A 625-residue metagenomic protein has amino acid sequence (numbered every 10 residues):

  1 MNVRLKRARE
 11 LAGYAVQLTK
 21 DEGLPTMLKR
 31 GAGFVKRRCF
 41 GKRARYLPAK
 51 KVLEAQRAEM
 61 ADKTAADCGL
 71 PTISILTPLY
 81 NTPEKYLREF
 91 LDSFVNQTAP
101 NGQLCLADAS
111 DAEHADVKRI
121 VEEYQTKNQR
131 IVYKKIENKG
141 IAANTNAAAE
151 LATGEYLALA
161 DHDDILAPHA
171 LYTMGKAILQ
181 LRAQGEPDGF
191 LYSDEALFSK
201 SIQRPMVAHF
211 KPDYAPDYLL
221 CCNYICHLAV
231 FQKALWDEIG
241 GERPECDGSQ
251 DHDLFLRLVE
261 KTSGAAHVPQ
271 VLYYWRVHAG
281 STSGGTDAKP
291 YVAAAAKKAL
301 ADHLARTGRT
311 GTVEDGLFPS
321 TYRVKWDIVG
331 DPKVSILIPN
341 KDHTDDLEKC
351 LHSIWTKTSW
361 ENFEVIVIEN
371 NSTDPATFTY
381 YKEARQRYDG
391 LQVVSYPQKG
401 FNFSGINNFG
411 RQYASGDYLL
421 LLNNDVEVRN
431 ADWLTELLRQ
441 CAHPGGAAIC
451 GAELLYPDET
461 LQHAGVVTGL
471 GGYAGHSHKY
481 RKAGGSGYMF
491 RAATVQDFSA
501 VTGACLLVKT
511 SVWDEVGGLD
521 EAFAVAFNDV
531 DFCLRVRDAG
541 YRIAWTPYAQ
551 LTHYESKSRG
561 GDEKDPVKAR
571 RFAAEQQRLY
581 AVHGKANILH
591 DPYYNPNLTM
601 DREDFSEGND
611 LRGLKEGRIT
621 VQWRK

Functional and structural regions predicted by a protein language model:
N2, K6, E10-C68, K289-D331 (+5 more regions): C-terminal, non-catalytic tails of nucleotide-sugar-dependent glycosyltransferases
K36-A288, D302: Nucleotide-sugar donor-binding/catalytic module of glycosyltransferases that assemble extracellular/cell-envelope
D92-N101, H352-N362: Short, acidic, metal-binding catalytic loop of nucleotide-sugar glycosyltransferases
I136-A152, Y396-A414: Glycine-rich, basic loop-to-helix element that forms the pyrophosphate-binding segment of sugar-nucleotide handling
G154-I165, G416-R429: Short beta-strand-to-loop acidic/aromatic patch adjacent to the donor-nucleotide binding site
H169-P205, V426-Y473: Conserved donor NDP-sugar-binding/catalytic core segment of glycosyltransferases
L235, E245-V271, L300, W433-L438 (+2 more regions): A short, conserved alpha-helix in the catalytic core of glycosyltransferases
P269-T286, G316-Y322, L455, E521 (+3 more regions): Active-site donor/metal-binding and catalytic loop motifs of nucleotide-sugar-dependent glycosylation enzymes
